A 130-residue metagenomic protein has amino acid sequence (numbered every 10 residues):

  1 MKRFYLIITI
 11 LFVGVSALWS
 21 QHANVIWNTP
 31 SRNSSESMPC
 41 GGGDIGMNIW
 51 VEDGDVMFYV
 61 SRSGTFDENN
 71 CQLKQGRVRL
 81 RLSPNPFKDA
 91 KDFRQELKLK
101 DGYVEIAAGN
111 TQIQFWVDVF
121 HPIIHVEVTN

Functional and structural regions predicted by a protein language model:
M1-Q21: Bacterial Sec-dependent N-terminal signal peptides
Q21-N130: Aromatic-residue-lined binding/catalytic grooves and analogous aromatic/hydrophobic interfacial grooves in multimeric
